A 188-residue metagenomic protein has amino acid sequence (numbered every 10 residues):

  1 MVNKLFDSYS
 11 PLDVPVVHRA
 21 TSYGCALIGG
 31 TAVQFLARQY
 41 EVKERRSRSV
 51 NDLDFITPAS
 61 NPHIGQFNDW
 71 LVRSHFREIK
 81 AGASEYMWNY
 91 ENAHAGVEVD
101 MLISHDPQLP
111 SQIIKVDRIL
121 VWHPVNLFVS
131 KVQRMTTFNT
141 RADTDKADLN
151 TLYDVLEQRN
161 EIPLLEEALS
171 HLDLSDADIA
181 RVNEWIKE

Functional and structural regions predicted by a protein language model:
M1-E188: Compositionally biased terminal segments of proteins
